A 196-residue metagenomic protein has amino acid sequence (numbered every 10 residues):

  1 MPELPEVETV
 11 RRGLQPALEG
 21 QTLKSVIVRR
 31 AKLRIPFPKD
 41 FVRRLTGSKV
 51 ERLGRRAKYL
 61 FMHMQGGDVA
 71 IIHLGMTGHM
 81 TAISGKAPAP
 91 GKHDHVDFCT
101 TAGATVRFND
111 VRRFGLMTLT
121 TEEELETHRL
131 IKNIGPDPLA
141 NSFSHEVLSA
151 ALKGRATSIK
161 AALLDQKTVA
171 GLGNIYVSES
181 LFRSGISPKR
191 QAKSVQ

Functional and structural regions predicted by a protein language model:
M1-G115: A cross-family signal for N-terminal binding/gating loops and helix N-caps that shape access to the active site
P2, P36-F37, S48, A140-F143 (+2 more regions): Short coil/turn linker and secondary-structure boundary residues
R56, G171-L172: Alpha-helical architecture
A70-A170, Y176-V177, L181-R183, Q191: Phosphate/anion-contacting hairpin/loop surfaces
R190-Q196: Short, intrinsically disordered, charge-balanced linker/junction segments flanking boundaries in proteins
